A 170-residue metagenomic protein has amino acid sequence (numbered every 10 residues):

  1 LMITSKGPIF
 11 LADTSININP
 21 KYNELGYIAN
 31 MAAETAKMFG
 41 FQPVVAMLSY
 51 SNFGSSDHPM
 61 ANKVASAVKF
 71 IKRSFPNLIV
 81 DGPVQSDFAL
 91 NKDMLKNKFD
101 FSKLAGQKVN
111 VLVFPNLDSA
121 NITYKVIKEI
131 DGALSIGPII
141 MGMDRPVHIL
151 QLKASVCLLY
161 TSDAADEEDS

Functional and structural regions predicted by a protein language model:
L1-A46, F53, K125-S155, L159: ATP-dependent carboxylate/acyl-activation modules
T14, Y50-V111: Active-site rim loops that border cofactor/substrate pockets in soluble metabolic enzymes
Y27, P59, N121: Charged, alpha-helix-enriched surfaces in structured cytosolic catalytic cores of large nucleotide-utilizing machines
I28, K63-A67, S162: Hydrophobic alpha-helical membrane-association signature
F53, L117-A120: Short glycine-rich anion-binding loops that position phosphate/pyrophosphate groups of nucleotides and phosphorylated
Y160, A164-S170: Single conserved hydrophobic/aromatic residue that forms the stacking wall/gate of nucleotide- or nucleobase-binding
